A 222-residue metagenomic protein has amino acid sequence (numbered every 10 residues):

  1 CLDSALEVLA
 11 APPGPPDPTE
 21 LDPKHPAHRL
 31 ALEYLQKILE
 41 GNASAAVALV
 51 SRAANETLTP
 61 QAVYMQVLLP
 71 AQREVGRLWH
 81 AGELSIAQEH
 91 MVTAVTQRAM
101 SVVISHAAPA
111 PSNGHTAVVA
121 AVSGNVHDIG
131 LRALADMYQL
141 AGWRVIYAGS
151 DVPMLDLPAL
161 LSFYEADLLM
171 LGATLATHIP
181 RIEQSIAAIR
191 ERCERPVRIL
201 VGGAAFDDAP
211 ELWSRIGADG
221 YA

Functional and structural regions predicted by a protein language model:
C1-P109: Long amphipathic alpha-helical segments
P111-N113: Short, flexible hinge/linker loops that cap or flank conserved catalytic cores
A121-G130, V201: Active-site-adjacent loop and "lid" segments of alpha/beta metabolic enzymes
H127-R132, I179-I182: Short glycine/serine/threonine-rich phosphate/pyrophosphate-binding segments that cradle anionic phosphate groups
R132-I146: Short helix-loop-beta junction
Q139, Y147, V152-S214: Cofactor-cradling patches in redox/metallo enzymes
D219-A222: Short acidic-hydrophobic, aromatic-tinged amphipathic segments that line or gate anion-handling sites
